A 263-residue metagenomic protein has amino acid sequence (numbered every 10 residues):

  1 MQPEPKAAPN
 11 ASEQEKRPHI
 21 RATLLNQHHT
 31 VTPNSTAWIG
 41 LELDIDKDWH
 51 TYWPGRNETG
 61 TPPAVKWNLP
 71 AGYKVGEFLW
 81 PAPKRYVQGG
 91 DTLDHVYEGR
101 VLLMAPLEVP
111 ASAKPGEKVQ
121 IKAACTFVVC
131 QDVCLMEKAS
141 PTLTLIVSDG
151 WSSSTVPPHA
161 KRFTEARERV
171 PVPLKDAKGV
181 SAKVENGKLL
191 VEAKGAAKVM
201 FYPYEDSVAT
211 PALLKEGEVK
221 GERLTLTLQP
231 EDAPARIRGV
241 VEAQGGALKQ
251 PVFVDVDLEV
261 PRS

Functional and structural regions predicted by a protein language model:
M1-S263: Extracellular/lumen-exposed scaffold segments
